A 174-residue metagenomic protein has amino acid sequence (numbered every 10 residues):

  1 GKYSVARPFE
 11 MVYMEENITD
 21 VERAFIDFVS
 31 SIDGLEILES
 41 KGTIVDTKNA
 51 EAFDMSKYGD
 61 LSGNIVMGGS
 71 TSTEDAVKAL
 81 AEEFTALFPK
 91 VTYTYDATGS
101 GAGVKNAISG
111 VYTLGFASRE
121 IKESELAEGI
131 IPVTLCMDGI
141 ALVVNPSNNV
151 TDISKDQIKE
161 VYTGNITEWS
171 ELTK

Functional and structural regions predicted by a protein language model:
G1-K174: Exported/periplasmic ABC-transporter solute-binding proteins
